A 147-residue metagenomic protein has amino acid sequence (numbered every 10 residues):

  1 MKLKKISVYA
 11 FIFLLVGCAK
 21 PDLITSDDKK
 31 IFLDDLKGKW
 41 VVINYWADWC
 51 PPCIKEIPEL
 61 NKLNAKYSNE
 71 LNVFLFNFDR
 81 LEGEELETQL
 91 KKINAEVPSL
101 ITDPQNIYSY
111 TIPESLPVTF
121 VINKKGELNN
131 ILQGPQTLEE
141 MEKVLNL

Functional and structural regions predicted by a protein language model:
M1-V16: Sec-dependent bacterial lipoprotein signal peptides
F13-D35: N-terminal "domain-start" segment that seeds a small globular fold
D34-C50, I54: Short active-site neighborhood of thiol/selenol oxidoreductases, capturing the structured segment around
K37-K39, N69, A95-E96: Active-site acidic short loop of glycosyltransferases
V42-I43, V73, T119: Hydrophobic beta-strand anchors of alpha/beta hydrolase catalytic cores
K55-I93, P104-S109: Structural microenvironment flanking redox-active thiols in thiol-disulfide oxidoreductases
L90-K124: Short, internal strand/loop/helix patches that form the active-site neighborhood or redox-interaction surface
V118-L147: Thiol-/selenol-based redox modules, centered on thioredoxin-like and closely related oxidoreductase domains
